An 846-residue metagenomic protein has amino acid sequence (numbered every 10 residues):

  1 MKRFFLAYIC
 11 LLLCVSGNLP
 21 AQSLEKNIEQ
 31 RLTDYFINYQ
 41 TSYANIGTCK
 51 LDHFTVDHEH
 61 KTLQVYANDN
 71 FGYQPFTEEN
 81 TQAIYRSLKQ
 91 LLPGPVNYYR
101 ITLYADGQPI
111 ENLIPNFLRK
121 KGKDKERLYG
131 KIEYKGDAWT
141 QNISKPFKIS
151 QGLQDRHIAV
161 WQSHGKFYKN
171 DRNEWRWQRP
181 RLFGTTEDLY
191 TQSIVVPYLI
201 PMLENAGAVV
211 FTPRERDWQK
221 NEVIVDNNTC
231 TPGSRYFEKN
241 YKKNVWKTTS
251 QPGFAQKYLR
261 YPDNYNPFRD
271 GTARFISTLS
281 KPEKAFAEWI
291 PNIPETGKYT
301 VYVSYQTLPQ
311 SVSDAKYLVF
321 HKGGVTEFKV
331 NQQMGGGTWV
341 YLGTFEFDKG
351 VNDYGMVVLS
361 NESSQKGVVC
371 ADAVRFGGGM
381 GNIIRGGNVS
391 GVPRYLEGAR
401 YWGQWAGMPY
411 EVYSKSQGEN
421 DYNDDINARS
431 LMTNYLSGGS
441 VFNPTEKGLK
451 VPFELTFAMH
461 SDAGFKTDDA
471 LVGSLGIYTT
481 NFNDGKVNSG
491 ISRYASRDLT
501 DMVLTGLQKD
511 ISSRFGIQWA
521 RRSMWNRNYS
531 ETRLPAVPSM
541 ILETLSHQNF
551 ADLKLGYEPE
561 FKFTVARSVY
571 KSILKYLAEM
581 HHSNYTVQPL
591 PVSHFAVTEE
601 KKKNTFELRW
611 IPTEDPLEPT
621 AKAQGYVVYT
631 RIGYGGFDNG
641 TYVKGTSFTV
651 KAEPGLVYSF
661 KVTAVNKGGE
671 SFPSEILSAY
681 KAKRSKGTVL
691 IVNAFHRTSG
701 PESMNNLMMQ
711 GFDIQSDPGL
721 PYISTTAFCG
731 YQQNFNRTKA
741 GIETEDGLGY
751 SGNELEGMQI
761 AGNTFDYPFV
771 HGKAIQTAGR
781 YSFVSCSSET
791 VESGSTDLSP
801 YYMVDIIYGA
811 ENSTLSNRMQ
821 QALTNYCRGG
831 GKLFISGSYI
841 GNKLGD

Functional and structural regions predicted by a protein language model:
Y66-N68, Y73-R176, V357, A371-N388 (+4 more regions): Non-catalytic propeptide/linker segments at domain boundaries
W161, L396-R493, W525-Q548: Active-site microenvironments of hydrolase-like enzyme catalytic domains
I194, Y198-A206, R214, G386 (+2 more regions): Aromatic-Pro/Gly-enriched surface loop or interdomain linker that acts as a lid/target-recognition segment
T272, A373-G381, S461-N483, R514-S583: Active-site-adjacent mobile loop/cap segments within catalytic or ligand-binding domains
V357-V368: Short beta-strand-plus-loop segments that form exposed binding edges in beta-rich domains
Y576-T620, P654, G668-G687: Pro/Thr/Ser/Gly-rich low-complexity, intrinsically disordered linker/stalk tracts
T649-E670: Beta-strand-rich modules
D797-S799, I806-D846: A glycine-rich, often tryptophan-bearing local segment used as a flexible ligand/cofactor-contacting loop or short
